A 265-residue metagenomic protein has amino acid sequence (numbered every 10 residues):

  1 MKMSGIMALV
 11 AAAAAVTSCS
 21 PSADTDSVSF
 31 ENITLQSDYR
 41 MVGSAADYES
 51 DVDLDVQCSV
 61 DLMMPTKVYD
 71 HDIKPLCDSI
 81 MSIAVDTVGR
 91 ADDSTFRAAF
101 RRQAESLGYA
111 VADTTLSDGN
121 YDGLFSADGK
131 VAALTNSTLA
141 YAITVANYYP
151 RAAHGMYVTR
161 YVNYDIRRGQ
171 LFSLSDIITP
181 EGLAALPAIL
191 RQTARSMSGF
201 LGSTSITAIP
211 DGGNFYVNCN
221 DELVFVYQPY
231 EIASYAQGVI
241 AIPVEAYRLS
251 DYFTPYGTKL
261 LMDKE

Functional and structural regions predicted by a protein language model:
M1-T17: Sec-dependent bacterial lipoprotein signal peptides
C19-E265: Compositionally biased intrinsically disordered regions enriched in Thr/Gly
